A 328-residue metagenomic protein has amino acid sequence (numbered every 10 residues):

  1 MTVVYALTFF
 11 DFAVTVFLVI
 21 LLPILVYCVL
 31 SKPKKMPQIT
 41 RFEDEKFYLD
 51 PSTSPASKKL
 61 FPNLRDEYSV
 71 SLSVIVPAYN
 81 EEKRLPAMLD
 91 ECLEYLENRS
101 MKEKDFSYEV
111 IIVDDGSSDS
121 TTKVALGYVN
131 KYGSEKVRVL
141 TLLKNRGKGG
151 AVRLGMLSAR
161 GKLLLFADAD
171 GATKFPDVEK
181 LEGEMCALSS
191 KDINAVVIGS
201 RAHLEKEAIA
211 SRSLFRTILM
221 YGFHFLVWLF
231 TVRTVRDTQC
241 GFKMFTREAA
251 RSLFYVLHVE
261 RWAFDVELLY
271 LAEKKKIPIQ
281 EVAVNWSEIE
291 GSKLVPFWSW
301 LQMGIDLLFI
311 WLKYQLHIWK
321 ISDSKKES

Functional and structural regions predicted by a protein language model:
M1-V70, V232, V256-S328: Hydrophobic helical membrane-anchoring modules
T53-P62, E81-M101: Short, well-formed alpha-helical segments that are part of the catalytic scaffolds of diverse glycosyltransferases
V70-V76, L85, C92, Y108-V113 (+1 more regions): Hydrophobic targeting segments
E81-R84, S117, K148: Donor nucleotide-sugar binding loop of glycosyltransferases
M88, T121, V152, P176-V178 (+1 more regions): Acidic donor-diphosphate engagement hotspot in glycosyltransferases and nucleotidyltransferases that stabilizes
K104-I111, T122-S158: Conserved donor nucleotide-binding strand/loop of the catalytic core
I111-T122, G171: A conserved acidic beta->alpha catalytic loop
K136, L142-S158, L163-F166, F175-W262 (+1 more regions): Acceptor/aglycone-binding surface of glycosyltransferases and processive sugar-polymer synthases
